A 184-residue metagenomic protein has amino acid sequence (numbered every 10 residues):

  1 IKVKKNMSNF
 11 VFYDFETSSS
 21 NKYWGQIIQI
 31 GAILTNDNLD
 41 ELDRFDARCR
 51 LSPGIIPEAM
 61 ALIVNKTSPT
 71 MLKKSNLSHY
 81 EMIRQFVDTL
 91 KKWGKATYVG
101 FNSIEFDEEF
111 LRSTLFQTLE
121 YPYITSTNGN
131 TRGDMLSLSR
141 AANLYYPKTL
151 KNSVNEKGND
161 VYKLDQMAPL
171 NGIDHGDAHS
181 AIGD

Functional and structural regions predicted by a protein language model:
V3-E120, Q166, N171, H179: Conserved non-catalytic scaffold segment of RNase H-like nuclease domains
G94, Y123, P147-L150: Residue-level signal for secondary-structure boundary elements
L119-G129: Short mixed-charge
G129-N155: Short alpha-helix plus adjacent loop in nuclease-associated cores
N155-N171: A structural motif
H175: Conserved nucleotide-sugar donor-binding catalytic segment
A181-D184: Alpha-helical transmembrane segments that form the membrane-embedded catalytic/substrate-binding core of multi-pass
